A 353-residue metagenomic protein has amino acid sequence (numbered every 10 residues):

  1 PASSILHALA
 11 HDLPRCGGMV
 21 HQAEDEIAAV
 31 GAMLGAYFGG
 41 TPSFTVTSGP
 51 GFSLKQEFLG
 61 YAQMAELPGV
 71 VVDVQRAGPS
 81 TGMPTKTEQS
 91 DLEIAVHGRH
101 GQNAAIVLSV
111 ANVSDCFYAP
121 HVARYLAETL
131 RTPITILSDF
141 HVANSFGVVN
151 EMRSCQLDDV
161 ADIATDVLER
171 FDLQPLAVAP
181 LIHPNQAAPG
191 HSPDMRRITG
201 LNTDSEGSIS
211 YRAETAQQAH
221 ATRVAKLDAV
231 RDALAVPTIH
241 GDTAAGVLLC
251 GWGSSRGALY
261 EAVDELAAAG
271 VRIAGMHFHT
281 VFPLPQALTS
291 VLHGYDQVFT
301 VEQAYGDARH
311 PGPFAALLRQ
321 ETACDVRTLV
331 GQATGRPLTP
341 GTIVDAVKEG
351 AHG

Functional and structural regions predicted by a protein language model:
P1-A105, S109-V110, G341-G353: Thiamine diphosphate
P1-I5, A28-V30, F52-K55, A77-T81 (+6 more regions): Flexible loop/turn segments at secondary-structure boundaries
L67, D115, A123: Structured ligand/cofactor/substrate-binding pocket environments in proteins
V110-A111, D139: Structured loops at beta-to-helix junctions and adjacent beta-edge loops in soluble globular domains
R124-G353: Flexible, low-complexity linker and terminal segments
